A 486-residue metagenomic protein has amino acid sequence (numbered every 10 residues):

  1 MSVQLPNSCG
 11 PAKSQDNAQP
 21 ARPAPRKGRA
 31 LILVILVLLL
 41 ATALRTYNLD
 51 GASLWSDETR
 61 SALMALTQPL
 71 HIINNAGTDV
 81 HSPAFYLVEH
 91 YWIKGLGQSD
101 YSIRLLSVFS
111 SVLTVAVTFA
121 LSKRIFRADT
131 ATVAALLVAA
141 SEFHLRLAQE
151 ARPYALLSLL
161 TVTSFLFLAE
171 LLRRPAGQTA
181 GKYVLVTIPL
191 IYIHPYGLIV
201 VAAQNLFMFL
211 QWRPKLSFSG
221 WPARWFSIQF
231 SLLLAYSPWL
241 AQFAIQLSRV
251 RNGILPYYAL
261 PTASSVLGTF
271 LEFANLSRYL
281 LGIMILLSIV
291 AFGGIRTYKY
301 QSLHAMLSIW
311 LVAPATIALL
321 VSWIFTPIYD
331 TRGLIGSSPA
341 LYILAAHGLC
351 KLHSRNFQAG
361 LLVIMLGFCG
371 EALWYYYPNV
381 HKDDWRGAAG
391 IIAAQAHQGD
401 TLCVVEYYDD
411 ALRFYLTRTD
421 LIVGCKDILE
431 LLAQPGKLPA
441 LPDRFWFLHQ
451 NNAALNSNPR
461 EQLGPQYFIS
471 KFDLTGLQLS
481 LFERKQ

Functional and structural regions predicted by a protein language model:
M1-L44, K123: Start-transfer (signal-anchor) and selected internal transmembrane alpha helices of multi-pass inner/ER membrane
A30-Q486: Terminal, non-globular segments
